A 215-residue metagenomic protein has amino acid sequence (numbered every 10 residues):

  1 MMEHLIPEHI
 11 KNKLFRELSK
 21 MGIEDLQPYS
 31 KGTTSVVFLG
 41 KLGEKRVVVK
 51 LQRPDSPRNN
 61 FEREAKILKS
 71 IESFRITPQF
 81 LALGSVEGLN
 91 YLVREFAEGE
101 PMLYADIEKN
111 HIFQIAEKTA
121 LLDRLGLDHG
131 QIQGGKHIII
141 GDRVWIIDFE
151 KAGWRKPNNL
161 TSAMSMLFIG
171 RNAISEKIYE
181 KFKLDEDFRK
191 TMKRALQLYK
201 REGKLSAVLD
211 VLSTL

Functional and structural regions predicted by a protein language model:
M1-L26, L212-S213: Juxta-kinase regulatory segment immediately upstream of eukaryotic protein kinase catalytic domains
G22-E62: ATP-binding glycine-rich loop module of kinase domains
Q52, I71, G84, A97: Residues forming the ATP-binding cleft of Hanks-type serine/threonine protein kinase domains
F61-S70: AlphaC helix of the eukaryotic protein kinase fold
S70-R75, E100-W145: Conserved kinase catalytic-core helix
Q79-N90: Short beta-strand micro-motifs within the conserved protein kinase catalytic domain, predominantly in the N-lobe
G88-E100: Conserved short submotifs of the Hanks-type protein kinase catalytic core that shape the nucleotide-binding pocket
L127-Q131, G141-L215: C-lobe/activation-segment region of protein kinase-like
